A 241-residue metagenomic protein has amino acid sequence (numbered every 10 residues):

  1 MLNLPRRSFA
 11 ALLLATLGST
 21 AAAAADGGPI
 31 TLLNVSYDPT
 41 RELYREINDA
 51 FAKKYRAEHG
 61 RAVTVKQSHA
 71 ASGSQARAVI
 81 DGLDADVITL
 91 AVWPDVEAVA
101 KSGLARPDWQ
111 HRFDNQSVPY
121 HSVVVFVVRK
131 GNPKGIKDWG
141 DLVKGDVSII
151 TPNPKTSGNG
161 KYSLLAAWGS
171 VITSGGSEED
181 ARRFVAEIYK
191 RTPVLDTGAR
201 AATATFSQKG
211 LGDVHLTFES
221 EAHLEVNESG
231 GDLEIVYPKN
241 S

Functional and structural regions predicted by a protein language model:
M1-L4: N-terminal secretory signal peptides that target proteins for export/translocation
R6-A10: N-terminal export leaders
L14-A24: Hydrophobic h-region of N-terminal signal peptides that target proteins for export in Gram-negative bacteria
G27-T156: N-terminal segment of the mature folded domain
V35-Y37, V128-K130, S148-S174, I188-T192 (+1 more regions): Short beta-strand->loop
S122, G135-D138, N159-A167, A202: Internal, well-ordered alpha-helical segments in soluble enzyme and binding-protein domains
S174-N240: Ligand-binding pocket segment of bilobal, Venus flytrap-like solute-binding proteins
